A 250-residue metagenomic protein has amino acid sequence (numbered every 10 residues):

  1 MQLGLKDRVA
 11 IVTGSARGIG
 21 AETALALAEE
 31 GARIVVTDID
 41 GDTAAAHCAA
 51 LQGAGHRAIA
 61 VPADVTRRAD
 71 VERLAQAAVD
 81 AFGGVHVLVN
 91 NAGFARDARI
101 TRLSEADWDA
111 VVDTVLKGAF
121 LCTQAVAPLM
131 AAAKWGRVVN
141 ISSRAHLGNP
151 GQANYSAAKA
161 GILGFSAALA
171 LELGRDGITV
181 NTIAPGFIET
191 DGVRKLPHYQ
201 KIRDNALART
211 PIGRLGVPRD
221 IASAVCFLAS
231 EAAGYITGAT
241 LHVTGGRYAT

Functional and structural regions predicted by a protein language model:
L3-V35, L169: Canonical Rossmann dinucleotide-binding motif of NAD(H)/NADP(H)-dependent dehydrogenases/reductases, specifically
R99-I100, D107-V112, A206: Substrate-binding pocket helix/loop in short-chain dehydrogenase/reductase
L103, R144, G148-A157, A168: Active-site loop-to-helix junction immediately N-terminal to the catalytic Tyr of the SDR YXXXK motif in Rossmann-fold
T123, A158, S166: Active-site helix of classical SDR
P128, L171-R175, G234: Alpha-helical segment proximal to the catalytic Tyr-Lys
G174, T179, I236-G238, T244: Short, small/polar-rich loop/turn modules that mediate ligand/substrate recognition or access, typified
T210-I221, A232: A conserved structural motif in NAD(P)-dependent oxidoreductases
